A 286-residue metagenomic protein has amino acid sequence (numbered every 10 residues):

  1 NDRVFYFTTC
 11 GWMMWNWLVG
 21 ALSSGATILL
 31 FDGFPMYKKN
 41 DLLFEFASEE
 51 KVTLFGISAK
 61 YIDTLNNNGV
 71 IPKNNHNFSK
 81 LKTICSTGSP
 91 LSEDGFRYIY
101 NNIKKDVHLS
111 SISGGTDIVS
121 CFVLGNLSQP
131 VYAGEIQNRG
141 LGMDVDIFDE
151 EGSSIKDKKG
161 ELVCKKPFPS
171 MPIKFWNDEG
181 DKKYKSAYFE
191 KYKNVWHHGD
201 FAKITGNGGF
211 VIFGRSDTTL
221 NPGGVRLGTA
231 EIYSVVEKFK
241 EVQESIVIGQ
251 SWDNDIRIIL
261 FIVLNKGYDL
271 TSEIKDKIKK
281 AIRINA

Functional and structural regions predicted by a protein language model:
N1-R3, C10-T53, N68: Conserved AMP-binding/adenylation subdomain of ANL enzymes
R3-F5, L162-V163, F261: Short, well-ordered beta-strand segments
F5, G56, K82-C85, D146 (+1 more regions): Residues embedded in well-ordered beta-strands within globular domains across many folds
F7-T8, G33-Y37, E50-F55, C85-S89 (+4 more regions): Hydrophobic alpha-helical scaffolding
T9, D32-P35, V52-Y98, S110-D117 (+1 more regions): Adenylate-forming
S48, F55, F168, N194 (+1 more regions): AMP-binding/adenylate-forming catalytic core of the ANL superfamily
S48, K82-G209, S216-T219: Conserved AMP-binding/adenylate-forming
